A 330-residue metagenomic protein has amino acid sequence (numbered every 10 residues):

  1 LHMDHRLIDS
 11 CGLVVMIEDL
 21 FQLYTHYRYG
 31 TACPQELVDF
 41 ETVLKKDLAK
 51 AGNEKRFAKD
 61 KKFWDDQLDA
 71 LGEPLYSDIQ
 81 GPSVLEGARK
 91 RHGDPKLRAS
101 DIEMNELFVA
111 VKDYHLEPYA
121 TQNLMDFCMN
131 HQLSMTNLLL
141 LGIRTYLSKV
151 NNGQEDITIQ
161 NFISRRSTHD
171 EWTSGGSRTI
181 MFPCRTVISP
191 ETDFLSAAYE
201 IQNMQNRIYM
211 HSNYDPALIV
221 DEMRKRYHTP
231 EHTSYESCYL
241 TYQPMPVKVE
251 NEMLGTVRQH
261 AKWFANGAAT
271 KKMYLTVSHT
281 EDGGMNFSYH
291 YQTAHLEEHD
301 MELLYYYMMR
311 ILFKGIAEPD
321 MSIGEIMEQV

Functional and structural regions predicted by a protein language model:
L1-E18, E106-N152, E191, S196 (+2 more regions): Acyl activation and transfer enzymes in specialized metabolism, enriched for ANL adenylate-forming modules
L1-T42, D300-K314: Active-site-proximal acidic secondary-structure segment that organizes catalysis
V14-L20, E155-F162, S196, A265-Q329: Extended, hydrophobic beta-loop-alpha segments that form or line the acyl/peptidyl-thioester binding and transfer paths
L20-T31, L68-L75, Y146-N151, T186 (+3 more regions): A generic secondary-structure signal for well-formed alpha-helical elements
F40-V109: Short amphipathic alpha-helices and their capping loops
A51-K61, L75, F127-T136, V150-H260 (+2 more regions): His-Asp-centered acyl/peptidyl-transfer active-site segments
N53, A58, D65, L71 (+3 more regions): Flexible, non-catalytic linker and terminal segments flanking ANL/adenylate-forming cores
E103-L107, S174-T179, T280-G284: Short, flexible turn/loop "capping" segments at secondary-structure junctions
